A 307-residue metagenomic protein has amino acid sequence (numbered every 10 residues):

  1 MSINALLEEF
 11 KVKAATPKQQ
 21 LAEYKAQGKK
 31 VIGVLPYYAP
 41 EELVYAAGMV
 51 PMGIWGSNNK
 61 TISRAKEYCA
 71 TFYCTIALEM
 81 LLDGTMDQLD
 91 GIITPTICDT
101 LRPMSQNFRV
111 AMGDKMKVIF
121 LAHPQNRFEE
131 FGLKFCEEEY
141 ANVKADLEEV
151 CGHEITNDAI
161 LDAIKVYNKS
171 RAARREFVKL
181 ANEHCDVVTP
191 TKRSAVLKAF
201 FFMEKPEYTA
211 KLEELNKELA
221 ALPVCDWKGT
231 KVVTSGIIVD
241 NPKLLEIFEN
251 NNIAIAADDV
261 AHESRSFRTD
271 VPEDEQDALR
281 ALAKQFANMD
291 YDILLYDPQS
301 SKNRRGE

Functional and structural regions predicted by a protein language model:
M1-K66: A generic N-terminal leader/anchor concept
S2-K30, E137, A141, A145-D270: A charged, amphipathic alpha-helical module
T16-E23, L35-A39, I76-D83, P103-S105 (+1 more regions): Short alpha-helical segments and helix-capping/turn motifs at coil-helix boundaries
Y37-Y38, L43-W55, G236-E307: Redox- and metal-dependent alpha/beta enzyme cores, enriched for Fe-S-associated oxidoreductases and cofactor-handling
M49, C69, F131-Y140, D270-Q276: Short, surface-exposed amphipathic charged segments that create phosphate/polyanion-binding patches used for binding
N58-T75, F267-A278: N-terminal beta-loop-helix "entrance" segment that forms/cooperates in small-molecule cofactor or anionic ligand
E67-D83, I293-G306: Glycine-rich, highly charged phosphate/nucleotide-binding loops
I76-E149: Acidic/His-rich segments in extracytoplasmic proteins that coordinate ligands and/or metal ions
